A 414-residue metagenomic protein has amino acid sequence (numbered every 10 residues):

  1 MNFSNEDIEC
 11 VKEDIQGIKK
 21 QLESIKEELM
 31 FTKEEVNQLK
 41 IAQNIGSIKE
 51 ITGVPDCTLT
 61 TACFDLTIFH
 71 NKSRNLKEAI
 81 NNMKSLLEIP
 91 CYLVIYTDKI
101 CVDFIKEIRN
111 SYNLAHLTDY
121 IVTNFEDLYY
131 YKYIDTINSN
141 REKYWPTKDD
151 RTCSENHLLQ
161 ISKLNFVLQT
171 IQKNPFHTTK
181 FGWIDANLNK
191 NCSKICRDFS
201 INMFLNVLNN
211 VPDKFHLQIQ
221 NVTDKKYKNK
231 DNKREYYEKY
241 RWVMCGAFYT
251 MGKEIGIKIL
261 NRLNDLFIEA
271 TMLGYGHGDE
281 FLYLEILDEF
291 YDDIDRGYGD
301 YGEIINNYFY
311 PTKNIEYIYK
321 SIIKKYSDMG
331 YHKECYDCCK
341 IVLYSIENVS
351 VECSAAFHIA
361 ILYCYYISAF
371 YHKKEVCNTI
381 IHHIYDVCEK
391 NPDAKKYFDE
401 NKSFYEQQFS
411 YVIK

Functional and structural regions predicted by a protein language model:
S4-Q43: Heptad-repeat coiled-coil amphipathic alpha-helices that mediate oligomerization/assembly
V36, I41-E78: N-proximal low-complexity "stem/linker" segments adjacent to membrane-targeting elements
L114-K173: Active-site-proximal specificity loops/subdomain of glycosyltransferases
Q160-K214: GT-A fold catalytic core of metal-dependent nucleotide-sugar glycosyltransferases, centered on the diacidic
K190-C196, D213-Q218, V222-T223, N229-K325: Catalytic core and acceptor-binding pocket of nucleotide-sugar-dependent glycosyltransferases
D337-V342, K374-V387: Alpha-helical repeat scaffolds
S345-V349, I384-P392: Alpha-helical junction/boundary sensor with strong preference for TPR arrays
